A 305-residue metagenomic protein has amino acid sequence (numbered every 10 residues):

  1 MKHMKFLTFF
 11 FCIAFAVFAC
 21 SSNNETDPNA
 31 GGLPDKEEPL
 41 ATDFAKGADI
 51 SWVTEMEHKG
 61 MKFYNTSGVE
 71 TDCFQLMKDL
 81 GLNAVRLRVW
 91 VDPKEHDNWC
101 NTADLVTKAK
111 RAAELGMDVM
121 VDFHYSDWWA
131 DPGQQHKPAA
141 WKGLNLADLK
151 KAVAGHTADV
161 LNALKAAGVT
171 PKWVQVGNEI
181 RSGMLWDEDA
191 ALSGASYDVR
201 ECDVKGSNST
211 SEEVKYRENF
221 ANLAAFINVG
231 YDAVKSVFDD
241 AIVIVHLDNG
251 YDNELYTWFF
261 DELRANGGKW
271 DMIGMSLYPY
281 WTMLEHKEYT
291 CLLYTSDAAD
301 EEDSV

Functional and structural regions predicted by a protein language model:
V17-E38: Bacterial Sec-dependent N-terminal signal peptides
P34-E70: Boundary/entry segment of secreted carbohydrate-active catalytic domains
K59, P132-G133, W186-D189, Y251-N266: Distinct, well-ordered alpha-helical segments
F63-M77, T157-V160, E254-L263: Short, acidic/polar
L76-V199, K215-N219, A224-V234: Substrate-binding cleft and catalytic face of glycoside hydrolase catalytic domains, especially the flexible beta-alpha
K172-N178, I227-E254, S304: Aromatic-lined carbohydrate-recognition surfaces of secreted/lumenal glycan-active proteins
W258-K287: Aromatic- and acid-rich polysaccharide-binding/catalytic face of secreted or lumenal carbohydrate-active enzymes
Y294-V305: Single conserved hydrophobic/aromatic residue that forms the stacking wall/gate of nucleotide- or nucleobase-binding
